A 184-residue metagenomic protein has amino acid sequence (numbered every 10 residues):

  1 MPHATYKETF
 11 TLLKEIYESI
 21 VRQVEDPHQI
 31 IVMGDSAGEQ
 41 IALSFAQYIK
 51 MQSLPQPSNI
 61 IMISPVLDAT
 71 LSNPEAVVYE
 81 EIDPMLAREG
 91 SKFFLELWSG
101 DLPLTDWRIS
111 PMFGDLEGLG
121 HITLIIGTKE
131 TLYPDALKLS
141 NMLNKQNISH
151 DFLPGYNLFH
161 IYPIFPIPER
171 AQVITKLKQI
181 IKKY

Functional and structural regions predicted by a protein language model:
M1-Y184: Alpha/beta-hydrolase superfamily serine-hydrolase fold, recognizing
